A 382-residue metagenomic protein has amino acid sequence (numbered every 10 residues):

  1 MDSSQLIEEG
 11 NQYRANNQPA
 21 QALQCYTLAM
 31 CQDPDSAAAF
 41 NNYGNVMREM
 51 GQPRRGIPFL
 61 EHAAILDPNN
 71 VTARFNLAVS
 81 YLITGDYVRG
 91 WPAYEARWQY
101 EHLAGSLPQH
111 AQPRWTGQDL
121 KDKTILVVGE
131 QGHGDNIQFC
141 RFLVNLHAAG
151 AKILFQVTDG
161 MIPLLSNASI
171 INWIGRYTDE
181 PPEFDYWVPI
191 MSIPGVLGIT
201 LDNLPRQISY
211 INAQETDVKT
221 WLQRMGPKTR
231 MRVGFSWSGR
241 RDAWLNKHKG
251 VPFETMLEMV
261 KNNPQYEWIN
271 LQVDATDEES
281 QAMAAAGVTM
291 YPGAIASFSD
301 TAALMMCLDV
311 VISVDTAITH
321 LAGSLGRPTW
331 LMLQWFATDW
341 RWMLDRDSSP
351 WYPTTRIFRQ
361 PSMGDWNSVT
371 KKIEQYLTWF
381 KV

Functional and structural regions predicted by a protein language model:
M1-V310, D315-V382: Alpha-helical solenoid repeat scaffolds of the TPR/TPR-like class and their adjacent stem/linker regions that mediate
